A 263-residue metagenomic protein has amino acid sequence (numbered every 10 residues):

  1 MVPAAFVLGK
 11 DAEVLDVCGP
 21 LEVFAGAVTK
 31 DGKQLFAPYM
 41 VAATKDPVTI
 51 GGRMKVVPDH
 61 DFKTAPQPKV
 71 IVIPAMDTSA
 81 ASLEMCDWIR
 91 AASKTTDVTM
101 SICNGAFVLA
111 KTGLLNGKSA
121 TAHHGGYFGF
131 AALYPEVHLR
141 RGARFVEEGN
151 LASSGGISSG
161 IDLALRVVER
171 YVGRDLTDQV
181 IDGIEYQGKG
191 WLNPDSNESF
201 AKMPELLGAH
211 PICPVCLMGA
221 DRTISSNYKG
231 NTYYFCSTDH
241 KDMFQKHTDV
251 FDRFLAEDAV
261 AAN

Functional and structural regions predicted by a protein language model:
M1-T99, F107-K111, N116-G117, F128 (+3 more regions): Extended, subdomain-level signal for the structured scaffold at the beginning of enzyme domains
H123: Active-site cradle of extracellular carbohydrate-active enzymes
F128-Y171: A charged, well-structured terminal subsegment
